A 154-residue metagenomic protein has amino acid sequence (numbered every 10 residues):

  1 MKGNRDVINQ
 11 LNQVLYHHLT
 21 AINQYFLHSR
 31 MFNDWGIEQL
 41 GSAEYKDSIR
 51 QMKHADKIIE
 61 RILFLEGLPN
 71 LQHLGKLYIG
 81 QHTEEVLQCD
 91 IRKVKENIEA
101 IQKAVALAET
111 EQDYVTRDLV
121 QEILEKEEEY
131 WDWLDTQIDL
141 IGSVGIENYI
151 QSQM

Functional and structural regions predicted by a protein language model:
M1-M154: Iron-associated oxidoreductase/ferritin-like identity signal
